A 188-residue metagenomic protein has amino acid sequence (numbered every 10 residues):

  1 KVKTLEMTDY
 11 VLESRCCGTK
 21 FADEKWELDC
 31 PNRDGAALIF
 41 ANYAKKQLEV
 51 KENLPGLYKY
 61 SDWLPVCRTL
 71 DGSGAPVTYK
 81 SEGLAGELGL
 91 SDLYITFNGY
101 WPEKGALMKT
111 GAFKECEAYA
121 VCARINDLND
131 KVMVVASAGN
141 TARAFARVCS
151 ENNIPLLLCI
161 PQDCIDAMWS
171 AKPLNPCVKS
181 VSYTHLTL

Functional and structural regions predicted by a protein language model:
K1-L186: PLP-dependent amino-acid enzyme catalytic core
